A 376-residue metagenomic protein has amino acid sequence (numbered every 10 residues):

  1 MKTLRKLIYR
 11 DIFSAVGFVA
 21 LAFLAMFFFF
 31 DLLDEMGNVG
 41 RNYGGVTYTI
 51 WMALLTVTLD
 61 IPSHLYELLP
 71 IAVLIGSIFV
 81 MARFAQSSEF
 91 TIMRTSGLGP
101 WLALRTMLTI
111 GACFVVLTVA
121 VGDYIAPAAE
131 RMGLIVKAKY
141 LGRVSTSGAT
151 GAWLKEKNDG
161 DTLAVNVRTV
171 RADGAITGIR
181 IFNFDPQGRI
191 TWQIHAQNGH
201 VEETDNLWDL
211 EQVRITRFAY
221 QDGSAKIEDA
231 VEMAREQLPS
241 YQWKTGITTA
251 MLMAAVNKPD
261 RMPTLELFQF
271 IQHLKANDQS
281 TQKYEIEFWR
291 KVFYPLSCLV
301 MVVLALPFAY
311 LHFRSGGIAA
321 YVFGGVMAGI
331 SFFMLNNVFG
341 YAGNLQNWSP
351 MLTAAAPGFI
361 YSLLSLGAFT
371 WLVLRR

Functional and structural regions predicted by a protein language model:
M1-G160, V165, A172, R189 (+2 more regions): Transmembrane alpha-helices
I8, I176, I194-A196, W208-I215: Extended beta-sheet lipid-handling architectures
W153, A164-R168, G178-R180, D209: Soluble periplasmic/extracytoplasmic beta-strand elements of cell-envelope proteins
L163, T177, W192-Q197, L304: Short beta-strand or tight-loop elements that sit immediately N-terminal to catalytic metal-binding acidic residues
N166-R171, A196-E202: Extended lipid/amphipathic-ligand handling interfaces
T169, R180-P186, F308: Short beta-strand segments that buttress and anchor functional surface loops
F182-P186, Q212-Q221: Short, solvent-exposed aromatic-acidic interface loops
R189-W192, E203, F218-D229: A short, polar/proline- and glycine-enriched secondary-structure boundary/capping micro-motif
